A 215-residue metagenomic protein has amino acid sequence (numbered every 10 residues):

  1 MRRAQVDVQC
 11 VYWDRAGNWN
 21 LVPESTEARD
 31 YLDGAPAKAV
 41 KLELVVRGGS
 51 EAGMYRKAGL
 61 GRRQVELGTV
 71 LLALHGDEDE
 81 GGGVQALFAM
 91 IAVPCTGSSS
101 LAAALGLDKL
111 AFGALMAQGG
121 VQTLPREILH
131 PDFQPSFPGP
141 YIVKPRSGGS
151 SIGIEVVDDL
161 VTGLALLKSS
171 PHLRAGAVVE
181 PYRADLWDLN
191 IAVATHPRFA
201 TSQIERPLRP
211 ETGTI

Functional and structural regions predicted by a protein language model:
M1, L124, E211-I215: Short, intrinsically disordered, charge-balanced linker/junction segments flanking boundaries in proteins
M1-T96, S100-L101, G106-A111: ATP-binding N-terminal substructure of ATP-dependent carboxylate-amine bond-forming enzymes
A4-D7, Q122, S150, L173-A175 (+1 more regions): Short, basic and Ser/Thr-rich N-terminal targeting/leader segments
S25-R29, G113-A117, I142, H196-P197: Short, hinge-like loop/turn segments at secondary-structure boundaries
G76, S151, R209-E211: Glycine-rich phosphate/pyrophosphate-binding beta-alpha loops
G76-E78, I128-D132, L160, D185: Short beta->alpha connector loops
E80-G81, Q85-E155: A conserved helix-loop-beta module that forms one wall/lid of the active-site cleft in ATP-utilizing catalytic domains
D159-I215: Phosphate-binding site of ATP-dependent enzymes
